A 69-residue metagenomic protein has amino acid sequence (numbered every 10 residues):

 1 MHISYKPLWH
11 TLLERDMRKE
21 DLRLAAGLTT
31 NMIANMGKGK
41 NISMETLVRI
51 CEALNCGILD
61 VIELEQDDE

Functional and structural regions predicted by a protein language model:
M1-E20: A short, Lys/Arg-rich alpha-helix, primarily the initiator
H2, H10-T11, I62-E69: Short, charged recognition helix plus adjacent turn of helix-turn-helix-like nucleic-acid-binding domains
L12, R23, C51: The alpha-helix within a helix-turn-helix
L13, G27, K38, Q66: Residue-level detection of the helix-turn-helix DNA-binding "recognition helix"
D16-A34: Short alpha-helical DNA-recognition segment
G39-E52: Short, basic-rich loop-to-helix N-cap that marks the start of a DNA-contacting helix
